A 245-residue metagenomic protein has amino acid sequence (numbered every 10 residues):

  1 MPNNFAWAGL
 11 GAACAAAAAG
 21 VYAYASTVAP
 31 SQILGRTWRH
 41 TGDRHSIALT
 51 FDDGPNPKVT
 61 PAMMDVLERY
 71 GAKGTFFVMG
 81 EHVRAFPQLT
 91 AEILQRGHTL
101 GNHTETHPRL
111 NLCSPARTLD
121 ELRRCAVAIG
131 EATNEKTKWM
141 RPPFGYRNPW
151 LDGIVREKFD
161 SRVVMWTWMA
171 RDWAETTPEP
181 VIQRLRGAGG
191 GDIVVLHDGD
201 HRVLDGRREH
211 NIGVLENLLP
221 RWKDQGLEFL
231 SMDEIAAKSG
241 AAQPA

Functional and structural regions predicted by a protein language model:
M1-S26: Hydrophobic alpha-helical topogenic segments used for membrane insertion/localization
S26-N111, E121, A128, M169-R171 (+1 more regions): Active-site beta->alpha N-cap acidic-glycine motif
V28-D43, R69-Y70, R84, D205-A245: C-terminal domain-boundary segment and adjacent tail
P108-C113, H201-D205: A short acidic, helix-capping loop that chelates divalent metal ions and anchors anionic groups
N111, P115-N134, L151-V155, P178-R186: Soluble catalytic domains of enzymes that build or remodel membrane lipids, polysaccharides, and related
Y146, D152-G187, L227-K238: His/Asp/Glu-enriched short active-site or ligand-binding loop at hydrolase and phosphoryl-transfer sites
A170-T177, V203-G213: Active-site glycine- and acidic-residue-rich loops that bind and position anionic ligands or nucleotide-like cofactors
